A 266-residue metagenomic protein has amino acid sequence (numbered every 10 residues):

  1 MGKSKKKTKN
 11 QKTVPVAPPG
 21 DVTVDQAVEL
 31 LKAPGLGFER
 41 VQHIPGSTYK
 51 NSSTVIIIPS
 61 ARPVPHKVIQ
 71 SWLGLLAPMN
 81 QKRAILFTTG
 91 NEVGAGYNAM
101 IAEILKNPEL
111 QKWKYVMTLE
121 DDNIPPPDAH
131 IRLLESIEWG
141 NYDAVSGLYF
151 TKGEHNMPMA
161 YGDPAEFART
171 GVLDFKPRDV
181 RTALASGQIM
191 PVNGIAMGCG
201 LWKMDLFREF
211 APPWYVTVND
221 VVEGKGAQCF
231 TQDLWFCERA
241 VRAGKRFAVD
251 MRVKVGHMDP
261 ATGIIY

Functional and structural regions predicted by a protein language model:
G2-G90: N-proximal low-complexity "stem/linker" segments adjacent to membrane-targeting elements
V93-E109: Short, conserved alpha-helix that lines the donor NDP-sugar binding/gating region of sugar-transfer enzymes
A99, D205, W235: Active-site phosphate/pyrophosphate-handling residues
M100, T262-Y266: Short low-complexity, flexible loop/linker segments enriched in glycine and/or proline with clustered acidic
Q111-I124: Short beta-strand-to-loop acidic/aromatic patch adjacent to the donor-nucleotide binding site
W113, N141-Y142, K245: Short, high-confidence coil segments that cap the C-terminus of an alpha-helix and link into the following beta-strand
P126-N219: Conserved catalytic core of nucleotide-sugar-dependent glycosyltransferases
E223-H257, G263-I264: Catalytic donor-sugar/metal-binding loop of nucleotide-sugar-dependent glycosyltransferases
